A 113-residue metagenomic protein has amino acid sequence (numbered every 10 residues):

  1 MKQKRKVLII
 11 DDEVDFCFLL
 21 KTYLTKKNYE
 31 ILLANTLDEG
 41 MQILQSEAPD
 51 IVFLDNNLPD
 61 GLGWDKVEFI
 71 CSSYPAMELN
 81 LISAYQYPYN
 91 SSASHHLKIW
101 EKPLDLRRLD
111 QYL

Functional and structural regions predicted by a protein language model:
M1-K6, D105-L113: Non-catalytic signal-transmission and effector/linker regions of two-component phosphorelay proteins
V14-L32: Two-component/phosphorelay signaling modules centered on CheY-like receiver
L33-I51: Acidic, metal-coordinating helix/loop segments flanking the phosphotransfer/catalytic sites of two-component signaling
T36, L62-D65: Acidic catalytic/metal-coordinating carboxylates
D55: Active-site residues of response regulator receiver
P59: The feature encodes the CheY-like receiver
W64-A76: Short amphipathic alpha-helix used as the core "switch/output" element in two-component signaling
I82-A84: Hydrophobic/aromatic residues positioned on beta-strands within the core alpha/beta folds
